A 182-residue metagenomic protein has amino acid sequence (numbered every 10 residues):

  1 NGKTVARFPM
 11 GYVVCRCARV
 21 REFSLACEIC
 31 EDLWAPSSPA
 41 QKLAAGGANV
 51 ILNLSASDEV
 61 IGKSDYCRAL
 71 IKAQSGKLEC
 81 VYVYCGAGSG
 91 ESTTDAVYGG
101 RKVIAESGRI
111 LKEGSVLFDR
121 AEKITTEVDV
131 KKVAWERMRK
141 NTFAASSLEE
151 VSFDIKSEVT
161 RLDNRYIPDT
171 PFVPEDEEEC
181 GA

Functional and structural regions predicted by a protein language model:
N1-A182: Enzyme catalytic cores with a strong preference for nitrogen-chemistry domains
